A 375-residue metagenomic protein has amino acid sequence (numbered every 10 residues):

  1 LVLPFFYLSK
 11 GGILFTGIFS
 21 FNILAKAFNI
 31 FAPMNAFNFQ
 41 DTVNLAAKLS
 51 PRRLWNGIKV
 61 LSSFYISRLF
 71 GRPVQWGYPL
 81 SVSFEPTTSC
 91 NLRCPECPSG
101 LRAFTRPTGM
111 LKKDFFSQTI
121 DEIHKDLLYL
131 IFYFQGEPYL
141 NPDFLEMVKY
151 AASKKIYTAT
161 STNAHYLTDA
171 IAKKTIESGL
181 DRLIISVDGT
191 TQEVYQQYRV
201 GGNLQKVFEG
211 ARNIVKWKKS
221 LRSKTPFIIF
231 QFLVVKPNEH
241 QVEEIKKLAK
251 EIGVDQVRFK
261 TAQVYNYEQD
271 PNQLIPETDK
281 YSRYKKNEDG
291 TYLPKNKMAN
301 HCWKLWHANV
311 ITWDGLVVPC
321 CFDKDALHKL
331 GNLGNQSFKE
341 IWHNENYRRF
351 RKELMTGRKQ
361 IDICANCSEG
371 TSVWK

Functional and structural regions predicted by a protein language model:
L3-L8, L14: Short hydrophobic targeting helices and cationic amphipathic motifs that mediate membrane/organellar targeting
Y7-S9, F19-N44, E85, R106-L111 (+4 more regions): Radical SAM enzyme [4Fe-4S]-AdoMet core and its adjacent flexible, acidic and glycine-rich loops/tails across
N29-F31, A36-R182, E193, Q197 (+3 more regions): Conserved alpha-helical substructure of the radical SAM core
E85, S89-L92, K297, K359-D362: Disulfide-bonded cysteine motifs in exported proteins
C90, C94-C97, C302, C320-C321 (+1 more regions): Short cysteine clusters
L101, P142, V215-K218, E345 (+1 more regions): A general structural signal marking secondary-structure boundaries and capping sites
Q360-K375: Cysteine-cluster motifs in flexible loop/terminal segments that predominantly coordinate metals
